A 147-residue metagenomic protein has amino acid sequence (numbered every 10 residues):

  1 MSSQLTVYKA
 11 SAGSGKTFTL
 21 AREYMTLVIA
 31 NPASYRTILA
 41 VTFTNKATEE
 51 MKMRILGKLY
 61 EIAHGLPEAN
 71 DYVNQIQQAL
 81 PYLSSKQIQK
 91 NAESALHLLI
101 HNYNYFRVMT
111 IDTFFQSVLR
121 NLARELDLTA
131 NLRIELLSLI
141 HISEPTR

Functional and structural regions predicted by a protein language model:
M1-D127: P-loop NTPase Walker
R107, L136-L139: Short, well-structured alpha-helical patches and their helix-loop capping segments that border functional surfaces
T129-I134: Short coil/turn segments at secondary-structure boundaries
S138-R147: Residue-level detector of conserved catalytic or cofactor/ligand-binding positions in enzyme active sites
